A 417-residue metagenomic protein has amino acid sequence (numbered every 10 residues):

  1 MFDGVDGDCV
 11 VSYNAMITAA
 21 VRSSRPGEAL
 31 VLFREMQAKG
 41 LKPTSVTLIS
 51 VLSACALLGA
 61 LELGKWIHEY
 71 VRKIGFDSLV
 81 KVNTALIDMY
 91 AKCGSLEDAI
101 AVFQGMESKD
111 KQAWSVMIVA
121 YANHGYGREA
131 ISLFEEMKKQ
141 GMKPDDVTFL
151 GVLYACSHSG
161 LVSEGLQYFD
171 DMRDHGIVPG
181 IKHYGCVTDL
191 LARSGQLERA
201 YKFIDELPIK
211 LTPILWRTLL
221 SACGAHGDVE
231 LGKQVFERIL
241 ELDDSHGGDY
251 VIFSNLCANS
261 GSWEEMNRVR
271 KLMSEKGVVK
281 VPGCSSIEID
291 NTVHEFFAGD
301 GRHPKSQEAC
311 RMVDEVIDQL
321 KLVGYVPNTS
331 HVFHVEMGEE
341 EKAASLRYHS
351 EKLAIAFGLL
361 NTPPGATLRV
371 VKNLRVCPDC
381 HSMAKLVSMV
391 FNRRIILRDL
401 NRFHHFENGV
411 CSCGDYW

Functional and structural regions predicted by a protein language model:
M1-C9, N14-W417: Terminal (and in a subset, N-terminal) low-complexity or junction segments at the ends of helical repeat RNA-binding
